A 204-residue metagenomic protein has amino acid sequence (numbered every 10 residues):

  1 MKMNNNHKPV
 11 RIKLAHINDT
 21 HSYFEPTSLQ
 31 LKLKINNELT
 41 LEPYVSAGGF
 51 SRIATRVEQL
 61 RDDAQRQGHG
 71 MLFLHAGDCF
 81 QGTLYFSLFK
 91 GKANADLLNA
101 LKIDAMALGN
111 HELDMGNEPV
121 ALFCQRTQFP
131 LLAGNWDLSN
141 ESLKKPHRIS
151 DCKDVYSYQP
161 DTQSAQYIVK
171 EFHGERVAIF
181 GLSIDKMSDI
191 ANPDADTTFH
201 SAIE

Functional and structural regions predicted by a protein language model:
M1-E204: Acidic, metal/ion-coordinating pockets
